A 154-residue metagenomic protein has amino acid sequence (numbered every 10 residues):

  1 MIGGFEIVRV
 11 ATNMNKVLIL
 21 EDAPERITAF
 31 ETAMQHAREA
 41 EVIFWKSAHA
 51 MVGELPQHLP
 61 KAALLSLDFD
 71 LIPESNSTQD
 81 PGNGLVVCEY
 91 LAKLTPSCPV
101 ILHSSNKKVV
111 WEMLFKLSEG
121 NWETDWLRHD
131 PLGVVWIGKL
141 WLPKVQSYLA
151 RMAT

Functional and structural regions predicted by a protein language model:
M14-V17: Extreme N-terminal starter segment of soluble prokaryotic enzymes
L20-A23: Conserved acidic carboxylate
E25-A33: Amphipathic alpha1 helix at the N-terminus of the CheY-like receiver
R26, L114-T154: Active-site or metal-binding loop neighborhoods of secreted/extracellular toxin and effector enzymes
E39-S47, E54: Short hydrophobic/Thr-rich beta-strand motif most characteristic of the beta2 strand and flanking loop of CheY-like
L59-L64: Short acidic/histidine-rich motifs immediately flanking catalytic phosphotransfer sites in two-component signaling
L65-L94: Conserved phosphotransfer microenvironments
V87-A92, S97-V110: A short, hydrophobic beta-strand element within the central beta-sheet of small alpha/beta folds
